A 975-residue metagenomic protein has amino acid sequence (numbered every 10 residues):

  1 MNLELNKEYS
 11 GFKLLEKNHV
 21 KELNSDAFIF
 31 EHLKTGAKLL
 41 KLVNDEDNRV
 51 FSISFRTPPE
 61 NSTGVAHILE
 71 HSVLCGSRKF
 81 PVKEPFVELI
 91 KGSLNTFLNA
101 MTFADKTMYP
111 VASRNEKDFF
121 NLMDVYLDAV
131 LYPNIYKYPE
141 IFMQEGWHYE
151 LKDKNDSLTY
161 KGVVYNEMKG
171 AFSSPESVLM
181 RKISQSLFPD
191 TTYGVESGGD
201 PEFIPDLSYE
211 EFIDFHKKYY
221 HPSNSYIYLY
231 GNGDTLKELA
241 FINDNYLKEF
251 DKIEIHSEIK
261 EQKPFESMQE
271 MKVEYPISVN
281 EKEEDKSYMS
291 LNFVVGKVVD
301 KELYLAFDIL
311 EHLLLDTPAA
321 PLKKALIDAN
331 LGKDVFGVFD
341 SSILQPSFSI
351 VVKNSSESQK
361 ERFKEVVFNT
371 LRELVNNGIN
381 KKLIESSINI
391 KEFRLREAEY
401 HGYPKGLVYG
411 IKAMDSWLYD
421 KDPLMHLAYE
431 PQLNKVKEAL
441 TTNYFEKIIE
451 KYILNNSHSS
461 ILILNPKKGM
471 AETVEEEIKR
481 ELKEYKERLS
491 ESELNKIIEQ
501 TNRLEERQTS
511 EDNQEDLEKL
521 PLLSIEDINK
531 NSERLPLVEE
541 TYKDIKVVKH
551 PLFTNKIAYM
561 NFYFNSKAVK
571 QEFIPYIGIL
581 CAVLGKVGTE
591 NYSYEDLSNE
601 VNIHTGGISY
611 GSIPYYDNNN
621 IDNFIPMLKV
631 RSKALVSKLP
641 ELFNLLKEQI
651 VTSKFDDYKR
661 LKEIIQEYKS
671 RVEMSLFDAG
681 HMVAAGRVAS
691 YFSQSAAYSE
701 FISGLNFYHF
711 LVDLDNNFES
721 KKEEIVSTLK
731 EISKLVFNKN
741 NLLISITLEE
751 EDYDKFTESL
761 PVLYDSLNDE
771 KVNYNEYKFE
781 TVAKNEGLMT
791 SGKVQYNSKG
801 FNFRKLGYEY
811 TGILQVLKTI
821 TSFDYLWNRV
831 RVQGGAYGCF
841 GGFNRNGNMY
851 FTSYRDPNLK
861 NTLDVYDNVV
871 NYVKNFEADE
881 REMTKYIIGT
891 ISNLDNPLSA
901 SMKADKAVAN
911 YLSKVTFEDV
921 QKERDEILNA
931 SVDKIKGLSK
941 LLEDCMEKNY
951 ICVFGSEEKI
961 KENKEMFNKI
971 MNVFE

Functional and structural regions predicted by a protein language model:
M1-V50: Non-catalytic terminal extensions that flank enzyme cores
L3, K447-R534, E673, M682 (+4 more regions): Long, compositionally biased intrinsically disordered regions
V43-D45, S52-S54, Y165, K169-S174 (+8 more regions): His/Glu-based metal-binding/catalytic segments typifying zinc-dependent metallopeptidases
N48-P58, E84-Y132, P139-E150, S177-E202 (+11 more regions): M16 family metallopeptidases and their MPP-like homologs
V65, L69-V73, L580: Active-site His/Glu-centered metal-binding helix of metallohydrolases
C75-G76, G199, F203-S225: A conserved hydrophobic secondary-structure block that centers on an alpha-helix together with its immediately flanking
F97, I213-K217, P276-V279, L322 (+11 more regions): Generic recognition of flexible, low-complexity loop/linker segments
K161, I213-N245, V726-L760: Non-catalytic, conformational "gating/processing" segments within enzyme and secreted inhibitor domains
